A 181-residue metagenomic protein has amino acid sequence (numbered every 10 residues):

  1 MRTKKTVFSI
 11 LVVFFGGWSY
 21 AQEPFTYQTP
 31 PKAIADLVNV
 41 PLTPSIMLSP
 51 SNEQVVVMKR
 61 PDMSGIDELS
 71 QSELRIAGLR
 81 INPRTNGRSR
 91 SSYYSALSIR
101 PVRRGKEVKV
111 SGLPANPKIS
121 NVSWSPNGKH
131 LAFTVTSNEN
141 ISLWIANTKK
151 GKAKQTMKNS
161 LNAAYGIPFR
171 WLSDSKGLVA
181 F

Functional and structural regions predicted by a protein language model:
M1-F8: Bacterial N-terminal signal peptides that target proteins for export
S9-G17: Bacterial N-terminal signal peptides
A21-F181: Beta-propeller folds
